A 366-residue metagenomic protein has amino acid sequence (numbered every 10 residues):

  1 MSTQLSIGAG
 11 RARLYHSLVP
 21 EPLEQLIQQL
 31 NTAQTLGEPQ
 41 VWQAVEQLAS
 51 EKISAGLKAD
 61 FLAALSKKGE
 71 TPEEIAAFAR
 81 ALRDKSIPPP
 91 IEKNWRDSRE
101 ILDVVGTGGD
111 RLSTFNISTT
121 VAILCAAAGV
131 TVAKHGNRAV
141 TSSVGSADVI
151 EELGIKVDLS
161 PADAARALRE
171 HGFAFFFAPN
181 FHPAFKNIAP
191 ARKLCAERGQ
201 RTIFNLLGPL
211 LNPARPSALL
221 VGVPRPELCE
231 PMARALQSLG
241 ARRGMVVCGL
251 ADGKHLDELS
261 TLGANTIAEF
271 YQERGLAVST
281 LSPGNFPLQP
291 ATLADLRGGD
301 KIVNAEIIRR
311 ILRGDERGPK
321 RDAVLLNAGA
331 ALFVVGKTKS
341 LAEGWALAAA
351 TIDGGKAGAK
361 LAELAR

Functional and structural regions predicted by a protein language model:
M1-S17: Intrinsic disorder/low-complexity segments
L18-Q29, L36, D84-I87, E92-N94 (+4 more regions): Glycine-rich anion-binding loops and their surrounding alpha/beta cores
P20-E21, L30-A76, R83-K93, A323-V324: N-terminal glycine-rich anion-binding loops that anchor highly charged ligand groups
L48, S66-G69, G108-L112, A139-V140 (+2 more regions): Short, small-residue-enriched loops and turns at beta-alpha junctions that line or gate enzyme active sites
L57-K58, A133-H135, V246-V247: Short beta-strand segments at enzyme active-site cores
D60, A76-A77, D163-A167, V247 (+1 more regions): Beta-strand segments within the central parallel beta-sheet cores of soluble alpha/beta enzyme folds
L62, F115-H171: A glycine-rich phosphate/pyrophosphate-binding beta-strand-loop-alpha-helix module
G69-G136: Active-site cofactor/substrate anionic-group-binding motifs, chiefly glycine- and Lys/Arg-rich phosphate-binding loops
